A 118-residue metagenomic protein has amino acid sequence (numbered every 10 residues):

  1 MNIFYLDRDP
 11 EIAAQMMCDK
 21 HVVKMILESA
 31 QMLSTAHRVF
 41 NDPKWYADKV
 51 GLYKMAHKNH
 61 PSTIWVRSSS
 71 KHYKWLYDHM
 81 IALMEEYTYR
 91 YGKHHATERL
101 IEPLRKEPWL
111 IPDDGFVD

Functional and structural regions predicted by a protein language model:
M1-R90, H95: An N-terminal structural lobe/cap that precedes and organizes the functional/catalytic core across diverse proteins
M84, R90-D118: A charged, amphipathic interaction segment
